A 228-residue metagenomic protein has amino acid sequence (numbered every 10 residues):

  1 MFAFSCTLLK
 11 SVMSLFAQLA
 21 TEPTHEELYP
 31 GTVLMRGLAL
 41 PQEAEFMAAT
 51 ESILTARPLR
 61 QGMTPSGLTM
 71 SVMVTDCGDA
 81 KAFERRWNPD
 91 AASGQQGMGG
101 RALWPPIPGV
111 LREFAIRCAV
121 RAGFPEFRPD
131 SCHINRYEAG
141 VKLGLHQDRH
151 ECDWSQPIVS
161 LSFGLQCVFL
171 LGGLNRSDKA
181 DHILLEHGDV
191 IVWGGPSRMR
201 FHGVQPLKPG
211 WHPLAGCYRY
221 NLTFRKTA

Functional and structural regions predicted by a protein language model:
F2-A228: Non-heme Fe(II) oxygenase metal-center motifs and adjacent flexible, charged/small-residue loops
